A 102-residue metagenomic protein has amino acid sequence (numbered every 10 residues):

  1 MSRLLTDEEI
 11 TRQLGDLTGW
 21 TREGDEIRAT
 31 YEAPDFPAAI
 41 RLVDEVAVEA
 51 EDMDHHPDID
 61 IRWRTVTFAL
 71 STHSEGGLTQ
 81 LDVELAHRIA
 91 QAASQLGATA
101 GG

Functional and structural regions predicted by a protein language model:
M1-G102: Charge-rich alpha-helical segments
